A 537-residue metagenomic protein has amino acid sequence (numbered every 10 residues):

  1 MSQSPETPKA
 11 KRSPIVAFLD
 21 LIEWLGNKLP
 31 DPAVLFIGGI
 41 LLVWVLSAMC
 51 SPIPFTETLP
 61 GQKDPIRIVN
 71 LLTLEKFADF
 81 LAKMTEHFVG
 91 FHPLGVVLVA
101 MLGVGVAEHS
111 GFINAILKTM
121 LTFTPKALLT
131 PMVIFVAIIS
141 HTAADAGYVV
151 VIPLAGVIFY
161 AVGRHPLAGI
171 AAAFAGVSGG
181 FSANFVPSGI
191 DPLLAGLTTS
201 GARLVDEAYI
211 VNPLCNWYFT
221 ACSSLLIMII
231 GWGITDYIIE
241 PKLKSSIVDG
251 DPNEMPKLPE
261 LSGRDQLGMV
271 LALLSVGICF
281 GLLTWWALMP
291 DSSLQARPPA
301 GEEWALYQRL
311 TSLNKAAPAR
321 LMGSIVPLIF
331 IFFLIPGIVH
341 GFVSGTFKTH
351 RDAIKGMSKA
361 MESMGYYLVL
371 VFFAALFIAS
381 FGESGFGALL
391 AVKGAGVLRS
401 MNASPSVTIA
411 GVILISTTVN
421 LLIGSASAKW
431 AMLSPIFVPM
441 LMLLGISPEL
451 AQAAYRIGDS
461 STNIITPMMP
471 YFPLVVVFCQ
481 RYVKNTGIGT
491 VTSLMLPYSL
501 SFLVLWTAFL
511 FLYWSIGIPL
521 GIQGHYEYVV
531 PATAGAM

Functional and structural regions predicted by a protein language model:
M1-N27, E57-L72, Y237-Q266, R297-Q308 (+1 more regions): Intrinsically disordered, low-complexity non-transmembrane regions of multi-pass membrane transporters
S13-F18, P54-L94, L204-N212, L294-L321 (+1 more regions): Interfacial loop/helix-cap signal at membrane boundaries in integral membrane proteins
I15, F112-I116, I229-K257, L283-R309 (+1 more regions): Juxtamembrane interface elements at the cytosolic ends of transmembrane helices in multi-pass membrane proteins
E23-N27, I152, G156-I247, P259-V270 (+3 more regions): Membrane-core helix-loop-helix motifs of multi-pass transport proteins
L29-L41, V45, P65-N114, A317-F347 (+1 more regions): Core transmembrane alpha-helical segments of multi-pass membrane transporters/permeases
L35-S51, V97-G105, V136-I138, G176-G180 (+6 more regions): Hydrophobic core segments of alpha-helical transmembrane domains in multi-pass membrane transport and ion-translocation
L46-F77, I190-L194, M289-L310, S384-K393 (+1 more regions): Interfacial/capping segments of alpha-helical transmembrane domains
V97-V99, P125-G156, A161, L368-A374 (+3 more regions): Hydrophobic alpha-helical transmembrane segments of multi-pass integral membrane proteins, predominantly secondary
